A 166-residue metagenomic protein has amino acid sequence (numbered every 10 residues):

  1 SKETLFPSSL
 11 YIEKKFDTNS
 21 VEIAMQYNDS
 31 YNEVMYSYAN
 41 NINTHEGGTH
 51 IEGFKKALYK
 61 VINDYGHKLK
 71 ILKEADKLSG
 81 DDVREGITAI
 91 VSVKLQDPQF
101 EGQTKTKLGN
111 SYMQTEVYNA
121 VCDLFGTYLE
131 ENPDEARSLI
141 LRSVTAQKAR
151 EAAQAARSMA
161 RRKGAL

Functional and structural regions predicted by a protein language model:
S1-L166: GHKL-family ATPase ATP-binding module
